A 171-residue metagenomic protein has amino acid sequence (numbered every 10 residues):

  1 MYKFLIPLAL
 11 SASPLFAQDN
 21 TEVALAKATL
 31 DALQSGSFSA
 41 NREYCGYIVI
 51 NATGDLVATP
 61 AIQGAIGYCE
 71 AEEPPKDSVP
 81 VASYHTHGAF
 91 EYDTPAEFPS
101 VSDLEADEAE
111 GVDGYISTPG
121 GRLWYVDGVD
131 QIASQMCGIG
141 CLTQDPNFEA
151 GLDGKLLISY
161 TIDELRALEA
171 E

Functional and structural regions predicted by a protein language model:
M1-P7: Sec-dependent signal peptide recognition, specifically the positively charged N-region followed immediately by
Y2, N41-Y44, H85: Residue-level signal for functionally critical sites in structured catalytic/ligand-binding pockets
S13-A17: Sec/Tat signal peptide C-region and signal peptidase I cleavage site
Q18-D19, C69-A82, T86-E171: Active-site-proximal loop/helix of nucleotide/amide-processing enzymes and allied scaffolds
Q18-I62: N-terminal secretory signal peptides
A65-I66: Short coil/turn segments at the loop-to-beta-strand junctions that recur within blades of beta-propeller repeat folds
